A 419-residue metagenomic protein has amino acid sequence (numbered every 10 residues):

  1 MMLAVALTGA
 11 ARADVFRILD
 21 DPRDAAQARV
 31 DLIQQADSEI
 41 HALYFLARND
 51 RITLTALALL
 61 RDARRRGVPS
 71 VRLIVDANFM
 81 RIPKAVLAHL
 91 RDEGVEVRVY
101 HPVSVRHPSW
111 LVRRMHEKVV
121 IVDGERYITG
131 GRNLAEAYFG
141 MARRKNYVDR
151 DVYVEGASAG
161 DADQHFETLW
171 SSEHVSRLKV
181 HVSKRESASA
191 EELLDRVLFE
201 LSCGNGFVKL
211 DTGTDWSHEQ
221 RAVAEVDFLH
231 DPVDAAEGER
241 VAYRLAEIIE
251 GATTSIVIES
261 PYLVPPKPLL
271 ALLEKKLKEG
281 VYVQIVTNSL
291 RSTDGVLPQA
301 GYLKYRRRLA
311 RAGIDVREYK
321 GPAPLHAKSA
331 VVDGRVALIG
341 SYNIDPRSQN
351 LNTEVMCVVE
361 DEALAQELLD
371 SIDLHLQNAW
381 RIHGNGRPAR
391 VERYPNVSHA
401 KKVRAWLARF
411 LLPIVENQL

Functional and structural regions predicted by a protein language model:
M1-L7: Sec-dependent N-terminal signal peptides
L7-E117, I121-L419: Charged, low-complexity intrinsically disordered terminal segments
